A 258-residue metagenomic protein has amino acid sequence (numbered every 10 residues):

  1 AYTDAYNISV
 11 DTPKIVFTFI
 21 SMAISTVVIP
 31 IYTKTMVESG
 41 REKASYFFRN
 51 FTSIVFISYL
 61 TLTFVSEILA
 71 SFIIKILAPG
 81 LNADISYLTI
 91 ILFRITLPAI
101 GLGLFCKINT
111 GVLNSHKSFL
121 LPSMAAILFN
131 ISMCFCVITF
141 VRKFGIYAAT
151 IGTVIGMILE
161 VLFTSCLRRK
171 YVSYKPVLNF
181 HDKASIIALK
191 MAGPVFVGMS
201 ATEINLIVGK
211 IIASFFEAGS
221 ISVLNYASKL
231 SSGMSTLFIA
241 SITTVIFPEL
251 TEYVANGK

Functional and structural regions predicted by a protein language model:
A1-D4, I74-L81, S200-G233, E252-Y253: Helix-terminus/linker motif at the lipid-water interface of multi-pass membrane proteins
N7-D11, V28, E42-I57, T61 (+6 more regions): Interfacial transmembrane-helix starts/ends
M22-E38, A240-G257: Helix-loop junctions and terminal segments of transmembrane helices in multi-pass membrane transport/translocation
L62-A83: Short membrane-interface helical motifs at transmembrane helix boundaries in multi-pass membrane transporters
N82-I108: Alpha-helical transmembrane segments of multi-pass membrane proteins
L102-M124: Membrane-interface junctions at transmembrane-helix termini in multi-pass inner-membrane proteins
L120, L128-L162, C166: Membrane-interface helix-loop junctions in multi-pass transport and translocation proteins
S165-T202: Interhelical loop/hinge segments that connect adjacent transmembrane helices in multipass membrane
